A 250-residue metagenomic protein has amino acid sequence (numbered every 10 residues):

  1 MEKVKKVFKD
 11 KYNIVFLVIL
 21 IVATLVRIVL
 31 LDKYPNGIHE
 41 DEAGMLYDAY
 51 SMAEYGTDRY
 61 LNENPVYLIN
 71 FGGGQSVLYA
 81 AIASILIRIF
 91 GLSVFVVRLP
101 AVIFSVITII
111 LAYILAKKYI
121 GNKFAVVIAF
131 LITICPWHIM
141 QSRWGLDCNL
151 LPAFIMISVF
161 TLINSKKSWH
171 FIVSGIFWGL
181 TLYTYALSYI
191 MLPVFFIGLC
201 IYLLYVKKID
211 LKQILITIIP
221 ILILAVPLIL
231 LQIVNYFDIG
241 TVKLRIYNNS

Functional and structural regions predicted by a protein language model:
E2-N249: Membrane-integral, polyisoprenol-dependent glycosyltransferases of the GT-C/oligosaccharyltransferase superfamily
